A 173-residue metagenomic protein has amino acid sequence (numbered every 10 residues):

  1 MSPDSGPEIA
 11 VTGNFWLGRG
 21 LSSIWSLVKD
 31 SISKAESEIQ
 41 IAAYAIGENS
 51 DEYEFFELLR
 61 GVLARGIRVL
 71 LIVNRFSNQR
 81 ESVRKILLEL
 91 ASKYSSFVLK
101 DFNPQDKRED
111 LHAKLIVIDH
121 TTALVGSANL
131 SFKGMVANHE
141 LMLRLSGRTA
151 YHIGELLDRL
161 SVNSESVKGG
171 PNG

Functional and structural regions predicted by a protein language model:
M1-K29, K34, E38, G47-G173: PLD/PLD-like phosphodiesterase catalytic module centered on the HKD motif
Y44: Glycine- and other small-residue-rich loops at beta-strand/loop junctions that grip anionic moieties
